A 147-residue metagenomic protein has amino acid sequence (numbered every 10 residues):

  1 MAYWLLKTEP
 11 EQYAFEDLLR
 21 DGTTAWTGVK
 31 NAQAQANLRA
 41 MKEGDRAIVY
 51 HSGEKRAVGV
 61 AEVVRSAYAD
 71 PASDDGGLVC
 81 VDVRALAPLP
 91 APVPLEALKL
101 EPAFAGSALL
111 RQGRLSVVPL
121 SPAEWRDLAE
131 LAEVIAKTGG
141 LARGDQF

Functional and structural regions predicted by a protein language model:
M1-E11, D70-F147: Contiguous surface segments at macromolecular interaction interfaces
M1-E43, I135, F147: Compositionally biased, charged N-terminal/linker segments
G28-Q33, R65-A72, E101-A103: Short acidic (Asp/Glu) patches
N37, H51, P71: Short, flexible, glycine/charge-rich loop motifs used to bind or transfer phosphoryl groups or to couple energy/partner
Y50-R56: Short, charged beta-turn/beta-strand-edge "cap" motif at the junction between a beta-strand and an adjacent loop
R56-S66: Short beta-strand-centered aromatic/proline hotspots
